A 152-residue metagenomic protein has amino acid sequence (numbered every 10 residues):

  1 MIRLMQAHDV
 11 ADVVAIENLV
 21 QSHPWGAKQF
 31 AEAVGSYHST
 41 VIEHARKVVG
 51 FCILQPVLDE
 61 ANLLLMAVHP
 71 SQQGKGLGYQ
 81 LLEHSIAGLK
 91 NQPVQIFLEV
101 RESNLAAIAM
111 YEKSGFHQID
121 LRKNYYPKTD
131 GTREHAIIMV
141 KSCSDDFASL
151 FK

Functional and structural regions predicted by a protein language model:
L4-Q73, Y79-G88, S142-K152: Acetyl-CoA-dependent GNAT
Y37-S39, R133-I138: Short hydrophobic/aromatic beta-strand or adjacent loop that forms the aromatic wall/cage of a ligand/substrate-binding
H44, Q92, G131-H135: A generic structural micro-feature
C52, F116-H117: Short hydrophobic beta-strand motif reused across regulatory alpha/beta modules
D59, F97-E99, H117-E134: Conserved catalytic-core motifs of GNAT/GCN5-like acyltransferases
G78, L82, N104-A107, N124-D130: Short glycine/proline-centered loop/turn elements that form peptide/ligand docking sites
L89-E99: Conserved GNAT acetyl-CoA-binding A-motif
Y111, F116, M139: Conserved active-site tyrosine of GNAT-family acetyltransferases
